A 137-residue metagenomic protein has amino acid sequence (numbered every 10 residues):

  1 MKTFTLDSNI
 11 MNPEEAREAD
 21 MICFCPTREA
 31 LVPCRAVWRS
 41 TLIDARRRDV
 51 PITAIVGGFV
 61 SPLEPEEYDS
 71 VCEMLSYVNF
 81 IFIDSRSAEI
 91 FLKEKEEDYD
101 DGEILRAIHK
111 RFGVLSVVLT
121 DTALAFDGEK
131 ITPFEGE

Functional and structural regions predicted by a protein language model:
M1-G136: Ribokinase/PfkB-type carbohydrate-kinase core domain
